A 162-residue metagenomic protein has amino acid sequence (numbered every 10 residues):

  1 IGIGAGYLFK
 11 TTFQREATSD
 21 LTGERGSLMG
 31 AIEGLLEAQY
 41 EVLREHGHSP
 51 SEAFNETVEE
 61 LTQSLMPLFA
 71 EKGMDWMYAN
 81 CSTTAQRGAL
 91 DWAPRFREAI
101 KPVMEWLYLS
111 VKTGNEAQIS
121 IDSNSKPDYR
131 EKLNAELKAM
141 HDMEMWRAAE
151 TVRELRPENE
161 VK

Functional and structural regions predicted by a protein language model:
I1-Q63: Internal alpha-helical scaffold of NAD(P)-dependent oxidoreductase catalytic cores
E45-K162: NAD(P)-dependent Rossmann-like dehydrogenase/reductase catalytic/cofactor-binding core
